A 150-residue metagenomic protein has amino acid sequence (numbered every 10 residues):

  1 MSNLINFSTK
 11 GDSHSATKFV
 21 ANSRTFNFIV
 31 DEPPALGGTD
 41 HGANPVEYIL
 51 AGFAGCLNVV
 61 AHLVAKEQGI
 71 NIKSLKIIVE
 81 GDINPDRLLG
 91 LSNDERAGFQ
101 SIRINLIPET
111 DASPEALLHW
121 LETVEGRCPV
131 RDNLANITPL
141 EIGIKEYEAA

Functional and structural regions predicted by a protein language model:
M1-A51, L63-A150: Extended beta-strand/beta-hairpin segments
F53-L57: Alpha-helical metal-binding/catalytic segments enriched in His/Glu/Asp
